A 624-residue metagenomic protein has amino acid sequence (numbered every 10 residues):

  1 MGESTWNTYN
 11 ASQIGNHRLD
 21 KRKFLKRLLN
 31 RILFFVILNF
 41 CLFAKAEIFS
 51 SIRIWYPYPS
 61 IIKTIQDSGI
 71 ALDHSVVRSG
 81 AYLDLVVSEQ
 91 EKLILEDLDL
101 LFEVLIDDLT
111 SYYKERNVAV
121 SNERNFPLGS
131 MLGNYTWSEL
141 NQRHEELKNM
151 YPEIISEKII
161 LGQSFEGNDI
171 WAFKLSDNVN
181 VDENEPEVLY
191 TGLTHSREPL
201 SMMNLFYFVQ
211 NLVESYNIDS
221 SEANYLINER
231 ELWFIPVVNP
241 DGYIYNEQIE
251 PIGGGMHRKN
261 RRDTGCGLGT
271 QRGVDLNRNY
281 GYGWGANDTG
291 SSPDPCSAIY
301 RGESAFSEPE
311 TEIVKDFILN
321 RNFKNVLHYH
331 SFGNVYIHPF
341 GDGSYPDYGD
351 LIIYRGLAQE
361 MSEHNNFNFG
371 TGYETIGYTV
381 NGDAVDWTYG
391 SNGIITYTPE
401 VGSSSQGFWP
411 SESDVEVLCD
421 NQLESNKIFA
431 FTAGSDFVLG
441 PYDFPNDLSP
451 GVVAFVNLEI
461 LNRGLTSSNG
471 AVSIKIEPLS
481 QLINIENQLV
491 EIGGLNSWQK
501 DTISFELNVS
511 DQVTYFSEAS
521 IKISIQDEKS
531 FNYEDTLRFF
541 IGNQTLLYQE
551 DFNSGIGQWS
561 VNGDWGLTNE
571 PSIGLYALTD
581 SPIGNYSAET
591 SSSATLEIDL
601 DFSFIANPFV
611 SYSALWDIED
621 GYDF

Functional and structural regions predicted by a protein language model:
V86-R262, V314: Active-site-adjacent structural elements in enzyme catalytic domains
E247-F444, P450-V452, N484-I485: Metallocarboxypeptidase
G451-T466: Short beta-strand elements of extracellular/lumenal beta-sandwich folds
N484-V513: Intrinsically disordered, low-complexity Pro/Gly/Ser/Thr-rich segments with frequent PxxP/GP/PP motifs and embedded
N508-N543: Terminal connector regions
Y548-S592: Extracellular glycan-recognition surfaces and repeat-rich motifs
N585-S603, F609: Short beta-strands within extracellular/lumenal beta-sheet-rich domains
F604, L615-D623: Extended, low-complexity, turn-rich repeat/linker tracts enriched in Gly/Pro/Ser/Thr and Asp/Glu that occur
